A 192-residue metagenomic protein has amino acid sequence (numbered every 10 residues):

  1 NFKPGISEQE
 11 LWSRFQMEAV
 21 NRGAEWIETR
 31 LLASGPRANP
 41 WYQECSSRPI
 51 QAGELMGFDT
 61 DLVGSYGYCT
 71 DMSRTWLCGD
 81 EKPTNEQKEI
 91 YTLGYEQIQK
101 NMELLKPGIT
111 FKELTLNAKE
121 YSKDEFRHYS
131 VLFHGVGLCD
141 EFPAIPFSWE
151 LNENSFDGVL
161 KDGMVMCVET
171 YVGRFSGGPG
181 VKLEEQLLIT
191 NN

Functional and structural regions predicted by a protein language model:
N1-N192: Active-site neighborhoods and metal-handling regions in enzymes and metal-associated proteins
